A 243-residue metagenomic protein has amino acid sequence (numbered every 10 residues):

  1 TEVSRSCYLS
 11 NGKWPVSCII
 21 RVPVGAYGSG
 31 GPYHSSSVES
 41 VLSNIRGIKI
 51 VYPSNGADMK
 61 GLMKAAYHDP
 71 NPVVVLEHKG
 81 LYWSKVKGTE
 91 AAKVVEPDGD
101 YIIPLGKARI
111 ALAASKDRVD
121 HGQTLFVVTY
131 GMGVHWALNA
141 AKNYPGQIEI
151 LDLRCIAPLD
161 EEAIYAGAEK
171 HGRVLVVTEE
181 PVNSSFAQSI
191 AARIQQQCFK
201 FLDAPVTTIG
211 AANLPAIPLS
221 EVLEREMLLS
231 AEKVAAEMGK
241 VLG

Functional and structural regions predicted by a protein language model:
T1-E2, S37, V41, S189-R193 (+1 more regions): Alpha-helical scaffold elements adjacent to nucleotide-binding pockets in ATP/GTP-utilizing enzyme cores
T1-W14, Q188: Thiamine diphosphate
S4, H34-S36, A92-K93, A211: Short secondary-structure boundary micro-motifs
Y8-D69, E237, L242: Conserved thiamine diphosphate
N11, N71-V74, L202: Residue-level signal for secondary-structure boundary elements
K13-R21, Y27, K79-G80, S84-G243: Thiamine diphosphate
G47-V51, A57-D98: Helix-enriched interaction subdomains in cytosolic or periplasmic regions, typified by TIR/SEFIR signaling/NADase cores
